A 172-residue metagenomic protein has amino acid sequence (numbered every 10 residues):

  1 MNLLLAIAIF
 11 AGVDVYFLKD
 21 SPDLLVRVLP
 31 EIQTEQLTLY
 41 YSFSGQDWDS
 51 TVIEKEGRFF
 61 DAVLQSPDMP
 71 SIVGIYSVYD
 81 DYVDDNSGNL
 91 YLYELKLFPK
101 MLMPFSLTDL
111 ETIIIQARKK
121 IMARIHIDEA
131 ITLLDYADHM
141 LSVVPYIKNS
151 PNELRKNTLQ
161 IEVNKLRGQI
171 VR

Functional and structural regions predicted by a protein language model:
M1-L3: Positively charged n-region of N-terminal signal peptides that target proteins for export
L5-R172: Glycan-association/targeting regions that enable binding to alpha-glucans and other polysaccharides
